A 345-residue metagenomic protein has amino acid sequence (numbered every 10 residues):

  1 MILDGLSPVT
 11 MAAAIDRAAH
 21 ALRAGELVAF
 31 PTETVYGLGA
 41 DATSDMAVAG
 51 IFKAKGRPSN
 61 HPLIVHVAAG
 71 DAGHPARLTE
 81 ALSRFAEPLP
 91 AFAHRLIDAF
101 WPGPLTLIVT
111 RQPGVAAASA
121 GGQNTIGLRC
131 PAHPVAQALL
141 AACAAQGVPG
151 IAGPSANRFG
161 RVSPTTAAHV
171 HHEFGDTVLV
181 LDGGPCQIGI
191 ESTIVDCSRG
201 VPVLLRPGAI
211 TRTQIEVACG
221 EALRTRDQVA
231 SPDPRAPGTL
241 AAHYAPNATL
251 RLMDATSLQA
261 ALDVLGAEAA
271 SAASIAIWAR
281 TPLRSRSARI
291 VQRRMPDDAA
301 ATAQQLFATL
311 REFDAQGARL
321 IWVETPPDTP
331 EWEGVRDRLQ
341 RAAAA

Functional and structural regions predicted by a protein language model:
M1-A345: Active-site-adjacent structural elements in enzyme catalytic cores
